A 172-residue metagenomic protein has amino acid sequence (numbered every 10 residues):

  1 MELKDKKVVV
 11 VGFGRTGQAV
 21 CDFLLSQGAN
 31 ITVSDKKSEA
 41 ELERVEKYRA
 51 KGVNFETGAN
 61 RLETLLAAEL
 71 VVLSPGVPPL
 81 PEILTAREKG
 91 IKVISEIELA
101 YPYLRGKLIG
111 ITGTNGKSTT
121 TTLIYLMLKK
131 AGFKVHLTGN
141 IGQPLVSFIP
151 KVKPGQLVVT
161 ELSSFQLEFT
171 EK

Functional and structural regions predicted by a protein language model:
M1-S95, L99: N-terminal leader/targeting and accessory segments in enzymes
E63-L66, P75, P79-K172: Phosphate-binding loop of NTP-binding sites
